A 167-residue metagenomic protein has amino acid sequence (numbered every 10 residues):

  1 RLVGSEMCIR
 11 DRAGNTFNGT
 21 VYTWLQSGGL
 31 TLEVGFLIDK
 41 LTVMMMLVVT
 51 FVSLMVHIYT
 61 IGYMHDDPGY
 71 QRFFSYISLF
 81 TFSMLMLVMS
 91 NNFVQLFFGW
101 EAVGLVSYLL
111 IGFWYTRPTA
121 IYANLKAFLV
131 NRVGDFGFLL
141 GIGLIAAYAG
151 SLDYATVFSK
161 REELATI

Functional and structural regions predicted by a protein language model:
R1, S5-E6, R10-I167: ...captures the hydrophobic TM-helix bundle architecture rather than a specific catalytic motif, and can also fire on
